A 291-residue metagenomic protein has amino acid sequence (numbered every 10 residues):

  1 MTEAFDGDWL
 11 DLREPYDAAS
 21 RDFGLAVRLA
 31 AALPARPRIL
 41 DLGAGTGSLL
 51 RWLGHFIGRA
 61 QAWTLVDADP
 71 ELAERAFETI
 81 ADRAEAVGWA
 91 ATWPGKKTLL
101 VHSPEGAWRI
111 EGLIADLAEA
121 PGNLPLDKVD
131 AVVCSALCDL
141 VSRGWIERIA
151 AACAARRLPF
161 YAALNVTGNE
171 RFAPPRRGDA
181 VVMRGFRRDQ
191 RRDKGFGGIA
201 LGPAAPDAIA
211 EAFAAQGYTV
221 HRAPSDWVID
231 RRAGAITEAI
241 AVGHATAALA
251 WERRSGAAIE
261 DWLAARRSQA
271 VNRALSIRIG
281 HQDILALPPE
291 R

Functional and structural regions predicted by a protein language model:
M1-P34, T46: Class I SAM-dependent methyltransferase Rossmann-like catalytic core, especially the SAM/SAH-binding loop
G43: Conserved S-adenosyl-L-methionine
G47-R51: Glycine-rich SAM-binding Motif I of class I
G54-A120: Class I SAM-dependent methyltransferase SAM/SAH-binding core
V133: A conserved beta-strand element that flanks and buttresses the S-adenosyl-L-methionine
L140-C153: A short, conserved alpha-helix within the catalytic core of class I
L158-P224: Conserved catalytic/acceptor-binding region of the Class I
H221-N272: C-terminal helical/coil "lid" or tail adjacent to the Rossmann-like core of SAM-dependent
